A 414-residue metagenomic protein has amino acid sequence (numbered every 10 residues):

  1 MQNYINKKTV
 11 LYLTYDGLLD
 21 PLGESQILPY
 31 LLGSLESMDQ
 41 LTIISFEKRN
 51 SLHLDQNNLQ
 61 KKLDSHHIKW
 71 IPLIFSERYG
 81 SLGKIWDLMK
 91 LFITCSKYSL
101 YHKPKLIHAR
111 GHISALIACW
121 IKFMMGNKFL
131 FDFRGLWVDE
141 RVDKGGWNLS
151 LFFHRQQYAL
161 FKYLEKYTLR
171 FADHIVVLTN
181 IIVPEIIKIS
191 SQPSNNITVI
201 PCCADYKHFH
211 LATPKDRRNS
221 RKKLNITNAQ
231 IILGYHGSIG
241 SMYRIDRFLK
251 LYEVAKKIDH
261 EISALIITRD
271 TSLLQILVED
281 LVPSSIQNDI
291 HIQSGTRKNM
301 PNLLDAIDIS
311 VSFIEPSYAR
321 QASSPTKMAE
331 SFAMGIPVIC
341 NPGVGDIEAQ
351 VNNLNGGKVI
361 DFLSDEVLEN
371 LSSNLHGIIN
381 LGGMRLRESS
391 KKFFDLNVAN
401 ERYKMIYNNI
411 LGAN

Functional and structural regions predicted by a protein language model:
M1-K69, E253-K257: N-terminal subdomain of nucleotide-sugar transferases
P21, Y243, Q293-L303, S310-E330 (+1 more regions): Nucleotide-sugar-dependent
D55-K62, H210-I226, M384: A short helix/loop element that forms part of the nucleotide-sugar donor recognition site in Leloir-type
I93-L100, L116, W120-M124, W137-D139 (+1 more regions): Membrane-proximal helix-turn-helix segments that form the acceptor-binding/catalytic region of lipid-linked
I181, C203: Carbohydrate-associated surface elements
T268, L274-L304: Nucleotide-activated donor-binding/catalytic signature segment of Leloir-type glycosyltransferases, i.e., the conserved
E348-S373: Change "using UDP/GDP/dTDP sugars" to "using nucleotide sugars
F362-E366, H376-N409: A charged, aromatic-enriched C-terminal amphipathic alpha-helix characteristic of glycosyltransferases across folds
